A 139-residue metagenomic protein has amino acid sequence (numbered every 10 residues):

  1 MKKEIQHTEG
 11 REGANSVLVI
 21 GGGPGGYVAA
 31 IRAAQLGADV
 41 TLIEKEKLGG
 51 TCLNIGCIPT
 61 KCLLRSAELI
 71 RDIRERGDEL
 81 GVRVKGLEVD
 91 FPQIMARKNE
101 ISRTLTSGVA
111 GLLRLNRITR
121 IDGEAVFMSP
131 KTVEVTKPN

Functional and structural regions predicted by a protein language model:
K2-N15, I31-A38, I43-N139: Glycine-rich flavin
G21-P24, K45-E46: Glycine-rich Rossmann-fold phosphate-binding loop(s) that bind the pyrophosphate of adenine dinucleotide cofactors
Y27: Residues forming the Rossmann-fold NAD(P)(H) cofactor-binding site
